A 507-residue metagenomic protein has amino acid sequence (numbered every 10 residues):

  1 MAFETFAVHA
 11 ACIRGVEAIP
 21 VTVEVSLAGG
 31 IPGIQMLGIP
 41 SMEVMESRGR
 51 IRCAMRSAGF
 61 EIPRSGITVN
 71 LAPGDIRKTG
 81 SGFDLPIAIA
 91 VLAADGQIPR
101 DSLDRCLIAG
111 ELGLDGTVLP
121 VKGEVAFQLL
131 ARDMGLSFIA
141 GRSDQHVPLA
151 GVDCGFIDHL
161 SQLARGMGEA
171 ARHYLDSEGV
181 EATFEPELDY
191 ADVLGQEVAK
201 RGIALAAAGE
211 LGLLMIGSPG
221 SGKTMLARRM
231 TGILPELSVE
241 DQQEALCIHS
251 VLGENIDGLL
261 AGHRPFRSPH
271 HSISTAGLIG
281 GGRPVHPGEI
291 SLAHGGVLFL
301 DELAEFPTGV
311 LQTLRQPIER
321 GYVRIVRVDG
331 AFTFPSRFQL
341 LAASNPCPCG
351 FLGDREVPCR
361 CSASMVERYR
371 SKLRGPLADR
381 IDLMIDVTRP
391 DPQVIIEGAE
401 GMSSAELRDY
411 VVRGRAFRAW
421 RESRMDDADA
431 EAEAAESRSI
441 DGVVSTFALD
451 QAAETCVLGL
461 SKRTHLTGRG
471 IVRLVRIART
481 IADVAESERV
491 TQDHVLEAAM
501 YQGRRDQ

Functional and structural regions predicted by a protein language model:
M1-L214, S221-T224, V326, E488-Q507: Peripheral, non-AAA+ core regions of ATP-driven protein-machinery
P20-L27, L278, D382-D386: Short beta-strand elements
P40-R48, P63, N70-G80, V285 (+1 more regions): Basic, amphipathic alpha-helical bundle interface domains used for macromolecular binding and assembly
L114, L298-F299, E305-F306, P392: Residues immediately C-terminal
A204, L259, P265, T275-L298 (+1 more regions): Conserved alpha-helical scaffold flanking the Walker A/P-loop in AAA+ ATPase domains
M215-G258, R320: Walker A/P-loop
G217, G280, E302: The Walker A (P-loop) glycine that initiates the GxxxxGKT/S ATP-binding motif of P-loop NTPases
G295, D301-E302, T313: Walker B catalytic acidic pair
